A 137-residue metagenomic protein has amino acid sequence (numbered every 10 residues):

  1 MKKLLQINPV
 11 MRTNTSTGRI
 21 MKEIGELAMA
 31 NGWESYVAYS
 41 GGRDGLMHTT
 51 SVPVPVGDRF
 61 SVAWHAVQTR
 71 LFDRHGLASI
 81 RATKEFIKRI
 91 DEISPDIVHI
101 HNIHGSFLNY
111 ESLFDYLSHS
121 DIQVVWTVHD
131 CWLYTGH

Functional and structural regions predicted by a protein language model:
M1-T49, D91-I93, S118-Q123: N-terminal subdomain of nucleotide-sugar transferases
N8-M11, G42, N102, H129 (+1 more regions): Residues that line or immediately flank small-molecule/substrate-binding pockets and catalytic motifs
N14-T15, D44-H48, S106-N109, W132-H137: Short catalytic/ligand-binding loop motif for oxyanion handling, primarily in non-cytosolic enzymes, centered on
A30-I97: A conserved catalytic-core segment of Leloir-type glycosyltransferases
H65-R70, W126-H137: Acceptor-binding helix/loop patch of EC 2.4 sugar-transfer enzymes, predominantly nucleotide-sugar-dependent
I87-L108, Q123-H129: Short N-terminal targeting/anchoring amphipathic segment
E111-Y116: A short acidic, amphipathic alpha-helical/loop segment
